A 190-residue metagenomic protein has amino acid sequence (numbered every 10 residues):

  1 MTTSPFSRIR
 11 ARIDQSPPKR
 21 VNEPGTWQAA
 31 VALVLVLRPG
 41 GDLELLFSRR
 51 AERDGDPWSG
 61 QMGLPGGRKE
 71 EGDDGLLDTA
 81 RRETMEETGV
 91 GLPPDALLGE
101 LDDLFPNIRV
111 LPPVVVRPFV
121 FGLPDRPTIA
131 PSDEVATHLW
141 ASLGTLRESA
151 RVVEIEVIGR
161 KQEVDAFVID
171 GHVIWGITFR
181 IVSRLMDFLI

Functional and structural regions predicted by a protein language model:
M1-G63, R68-P127, G144, E156-I190: N-terminal leader/linker segments that precede catalytic domains of diphosphate-processing enzymes
P131-L139, L143-T145: Acidic, glycine-rich loop-and-strand cores that form catalytic or ligand-binding grooves in diverse globular domains
L146-E154: A mid-sequence, solvent-exposed acidic-amphipathic segment
